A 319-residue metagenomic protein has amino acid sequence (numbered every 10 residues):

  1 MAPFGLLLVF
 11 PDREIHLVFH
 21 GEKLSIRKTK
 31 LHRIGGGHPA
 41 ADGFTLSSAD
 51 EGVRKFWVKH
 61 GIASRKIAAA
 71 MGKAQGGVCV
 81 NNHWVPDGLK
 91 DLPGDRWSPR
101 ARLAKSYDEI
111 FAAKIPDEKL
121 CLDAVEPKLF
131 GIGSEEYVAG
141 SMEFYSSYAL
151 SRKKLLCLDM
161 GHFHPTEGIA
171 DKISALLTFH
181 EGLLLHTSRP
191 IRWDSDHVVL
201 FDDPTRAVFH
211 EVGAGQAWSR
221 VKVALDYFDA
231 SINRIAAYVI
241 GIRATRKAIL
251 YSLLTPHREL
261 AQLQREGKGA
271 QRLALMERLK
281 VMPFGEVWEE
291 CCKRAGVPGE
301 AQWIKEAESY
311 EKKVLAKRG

Functional and structural regions predicted by a protein language model:
M1-R13: Basic, amphipathic N-terminal segments that precede the first structured/catalytic domain
R13-E14, H20-L24, K28-L31, G37-L156 (+2 more regions): Active-site acidic/histidine proton-transfer and metal-coordination neighborhood in alpha/beta enzyme cores
K66-G76, P93, A104-L120, Y137-L158 (+1 more regions): Histidine-acidic metal/acid-base catalytic patches
